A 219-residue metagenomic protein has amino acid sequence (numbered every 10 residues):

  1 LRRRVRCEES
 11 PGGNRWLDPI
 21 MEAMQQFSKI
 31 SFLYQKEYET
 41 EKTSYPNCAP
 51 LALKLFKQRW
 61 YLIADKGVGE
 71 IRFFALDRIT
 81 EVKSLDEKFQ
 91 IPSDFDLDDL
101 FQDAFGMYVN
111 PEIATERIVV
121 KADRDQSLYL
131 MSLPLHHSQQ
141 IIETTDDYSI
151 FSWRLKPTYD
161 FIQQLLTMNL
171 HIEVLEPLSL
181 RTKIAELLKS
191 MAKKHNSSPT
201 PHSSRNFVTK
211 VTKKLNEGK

Functional and structural regions predicted by a protein language model:
L1-E37: Bulky hydrophobic/aromatic content
K36-C48: An N-terminal domain-cap segment
S44-P46, E70-F74, I118: Short beta-strand segments
P50-A52: Short, surface-exposed charged micro-motifs
L55, D65, E143-T144: Generic beta-strand structural signal
R59-L62: Short aromatic-glycine-enriched beta-strand elements
V68-L100: Flexible linker/loop signature enriched in Pro/Ser/Thr and Pro/Gly
Q102-H202, V208-K219: Polybasic (Lys/Arg-rich)
